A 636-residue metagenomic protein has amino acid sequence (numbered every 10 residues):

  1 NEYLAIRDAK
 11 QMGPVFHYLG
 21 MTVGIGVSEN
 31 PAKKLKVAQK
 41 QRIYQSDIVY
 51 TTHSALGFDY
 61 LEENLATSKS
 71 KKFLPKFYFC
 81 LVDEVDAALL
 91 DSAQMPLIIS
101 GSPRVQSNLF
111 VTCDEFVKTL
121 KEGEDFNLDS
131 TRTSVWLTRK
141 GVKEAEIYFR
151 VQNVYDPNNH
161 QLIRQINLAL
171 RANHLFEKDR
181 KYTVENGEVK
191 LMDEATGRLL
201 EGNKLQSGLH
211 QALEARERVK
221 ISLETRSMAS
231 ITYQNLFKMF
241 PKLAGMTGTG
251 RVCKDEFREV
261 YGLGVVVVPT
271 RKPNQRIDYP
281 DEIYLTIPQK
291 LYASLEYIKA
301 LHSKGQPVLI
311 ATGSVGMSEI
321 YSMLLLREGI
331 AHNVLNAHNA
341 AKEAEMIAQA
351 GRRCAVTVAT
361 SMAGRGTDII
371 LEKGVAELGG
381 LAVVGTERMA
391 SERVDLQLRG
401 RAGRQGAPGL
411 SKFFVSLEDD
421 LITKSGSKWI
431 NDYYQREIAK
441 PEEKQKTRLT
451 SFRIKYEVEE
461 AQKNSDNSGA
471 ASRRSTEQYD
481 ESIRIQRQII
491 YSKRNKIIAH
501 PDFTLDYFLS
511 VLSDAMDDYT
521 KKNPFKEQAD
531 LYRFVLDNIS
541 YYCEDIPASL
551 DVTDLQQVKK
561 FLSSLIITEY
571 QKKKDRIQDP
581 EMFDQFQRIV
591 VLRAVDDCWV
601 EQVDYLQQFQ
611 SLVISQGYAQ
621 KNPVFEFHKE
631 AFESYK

Functional and structural regions predicted by a protein language model:
E2-E442, Y491-S492, L509: Conserved P-loop NTPase motor core
T183, G187-K190, R198-N203, Q405-G406 (+1 more regions): Extended, charged helical/alpha-beta scaffold domains that provide interaction surfaces
